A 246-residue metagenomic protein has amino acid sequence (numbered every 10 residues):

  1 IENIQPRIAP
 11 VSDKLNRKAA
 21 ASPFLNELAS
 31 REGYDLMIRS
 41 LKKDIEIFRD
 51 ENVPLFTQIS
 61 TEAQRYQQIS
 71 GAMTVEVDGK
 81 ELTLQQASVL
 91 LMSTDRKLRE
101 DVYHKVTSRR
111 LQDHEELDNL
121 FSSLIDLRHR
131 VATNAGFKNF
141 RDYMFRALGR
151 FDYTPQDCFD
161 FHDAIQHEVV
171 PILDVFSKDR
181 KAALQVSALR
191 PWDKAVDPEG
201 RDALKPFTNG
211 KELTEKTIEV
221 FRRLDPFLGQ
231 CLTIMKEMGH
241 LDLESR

Functional and structural regions predicted by a protein language model:
I1-P206, T214-K216: A well-structured
E199-R246: Auxiliary, metal-adjacent structural segments of Zn-dependent hydrolase domains
